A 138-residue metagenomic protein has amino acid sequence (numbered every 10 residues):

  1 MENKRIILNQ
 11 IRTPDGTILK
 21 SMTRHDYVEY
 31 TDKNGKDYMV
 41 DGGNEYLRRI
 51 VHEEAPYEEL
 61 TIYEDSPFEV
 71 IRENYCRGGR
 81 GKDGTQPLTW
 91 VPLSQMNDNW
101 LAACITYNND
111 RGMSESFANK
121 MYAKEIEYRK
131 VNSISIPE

Functional and structural regions predicted by a protein language model:
M1-E69: N-terminal accessory interaction module
V70-E138: Basic helix-extension-helix modules of the SAP/HeH family
